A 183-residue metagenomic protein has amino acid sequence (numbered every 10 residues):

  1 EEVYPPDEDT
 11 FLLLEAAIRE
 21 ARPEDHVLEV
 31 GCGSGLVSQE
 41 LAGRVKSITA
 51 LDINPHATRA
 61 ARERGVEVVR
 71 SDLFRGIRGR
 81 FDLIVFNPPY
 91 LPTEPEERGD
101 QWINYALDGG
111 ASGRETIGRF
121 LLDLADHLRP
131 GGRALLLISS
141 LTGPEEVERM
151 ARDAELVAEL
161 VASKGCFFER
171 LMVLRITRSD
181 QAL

Functional and structural regions predicted by a protein language model:
E1-P6: Class I SAM-dependent methyltransferase Rossmann-like catalytic core, especially the SAM/SAH-binding loop
E8, L12-G99: Conserved SAM/SAH cofactor-binding pocket of Class I
R44, D100-N104, R152-A154: Glycine-rich, phosphate-binding/catalytic loops in enzymes
A50, G109, L136: Conserved SAM-binding loop
P88-T116: Mobile active-site "lid"/loop adjacent to the S-adenosyl-L-methionine
L107, V173-R178: Short beta-strand element of the conserved SAM-dependent methyltransferase core
R114-V173: Conserved Class I SAM-dependent methyltransferase catalytic core
D180-L183: Flexible, glycine-/basic-rich loop-and-beta segments that form/coincide with the SAM-dependent methyltransferase
